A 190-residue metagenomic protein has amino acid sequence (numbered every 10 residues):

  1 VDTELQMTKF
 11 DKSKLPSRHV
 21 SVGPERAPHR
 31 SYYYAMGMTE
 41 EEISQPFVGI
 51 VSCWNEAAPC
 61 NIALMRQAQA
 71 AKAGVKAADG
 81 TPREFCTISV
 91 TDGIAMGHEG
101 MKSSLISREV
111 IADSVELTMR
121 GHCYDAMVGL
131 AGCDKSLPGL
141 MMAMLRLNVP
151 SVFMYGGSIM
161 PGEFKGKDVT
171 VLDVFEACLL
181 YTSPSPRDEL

Functional and structural regions predicted by a protein language model:
M7-Y34, M38-E42: N-terminal amphipathic/basic leader segments beginning at the initiator methionine
F10-S17, V48-N55, S89-M101: Gly-rich Lys/Arg/Thr-decorated short loops/hinges at beta-loop-alpha junctions or inter-strand turns that position
R30-Y34, T81-G129: Glycine-rich oxoanion-binding loops at beta->alpha junctions
P59-C60, C133-M141, P161-E163: Short glycine/serine/threonine-rich phosphate/pyrophosphate-binding segments that cradle anionic phosphate groups
M119-L140, V152-M154: A short, small-residue-rich loop immediately preceding and capping a beta-strand
L145-K165: Short, acidic/small-residue loops that bind anionic groups at enzyme active sites
F164-L180: Conserved phosphate-handling catalytic cores of large alpha/beta enzymes
Y181-L190: Single conserved hydrophobic/aromatic residue that forms the stacking wall/gate of nucleotide- or nucleobase-binding
